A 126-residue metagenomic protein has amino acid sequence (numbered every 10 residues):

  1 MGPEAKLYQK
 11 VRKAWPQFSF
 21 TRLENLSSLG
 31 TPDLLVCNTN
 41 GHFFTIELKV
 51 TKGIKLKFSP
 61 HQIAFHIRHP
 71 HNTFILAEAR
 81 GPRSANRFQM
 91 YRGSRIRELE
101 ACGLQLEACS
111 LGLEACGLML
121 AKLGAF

Functional and structural regions predicted by a protein language model:
M1-N25, T39, F88: Acidic-basic catalytic patches of nuclease active cores, encompassing PD-(D/E)XK and other metal-cofactor nuclease
L23, T45-L48, L76: Short, conserved beta-strand edge motifs with alternating hydrophobic and charged residues
G30: Beta-rich catalytic cores
L34-V36, H42-K52: Conserved catalytic cores of phosphodiester-cleaving nucleases, focusing on short active-site segments
T51-H69: Mg2+/Mn2+-dependent nuclease catalytic core
R68-R95: Nucleic-acid nuclease catalytic cores
E98-L99: A short, surface-exposed interaction/processing loop segment used at functional sites
C102-F126: Charged phosphate-binding loop/patch that engages nucleotide di/tri-phosphates or the phosphate backbone of nucleic
